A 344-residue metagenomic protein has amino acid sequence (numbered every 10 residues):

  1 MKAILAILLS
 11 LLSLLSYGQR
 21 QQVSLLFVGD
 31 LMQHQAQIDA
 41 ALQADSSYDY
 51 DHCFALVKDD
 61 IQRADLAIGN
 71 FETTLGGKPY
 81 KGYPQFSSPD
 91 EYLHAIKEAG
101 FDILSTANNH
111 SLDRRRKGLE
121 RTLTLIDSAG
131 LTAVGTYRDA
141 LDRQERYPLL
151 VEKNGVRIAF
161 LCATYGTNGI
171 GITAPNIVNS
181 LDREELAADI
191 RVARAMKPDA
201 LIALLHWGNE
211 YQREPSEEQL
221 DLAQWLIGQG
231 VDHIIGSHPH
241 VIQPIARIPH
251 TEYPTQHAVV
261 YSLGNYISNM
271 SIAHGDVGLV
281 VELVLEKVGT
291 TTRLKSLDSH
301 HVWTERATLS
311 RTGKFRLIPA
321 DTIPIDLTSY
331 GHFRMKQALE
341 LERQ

Functional and structural regions predicted by a protein language model:
L5, L9-Y17: Hydrophobic h-region of N-terminal signal peptides that target proteins for export in Gram-negative bacteria
Q19-Q344: Acidic, metal/ion-coordinating pockets
